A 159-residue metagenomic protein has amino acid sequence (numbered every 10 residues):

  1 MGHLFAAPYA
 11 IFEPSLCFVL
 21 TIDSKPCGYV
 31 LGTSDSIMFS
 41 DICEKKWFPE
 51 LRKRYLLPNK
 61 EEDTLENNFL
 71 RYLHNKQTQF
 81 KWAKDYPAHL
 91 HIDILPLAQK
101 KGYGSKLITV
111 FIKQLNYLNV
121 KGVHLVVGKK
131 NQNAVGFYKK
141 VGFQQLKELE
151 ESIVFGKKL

Functional and structural regions predicted by a protein language model:
M1-C17, D23: Active-site rim helix/loop that mediates acceptor-substrate recognition in acyltransferases
V19, H89-D93, V126: Conserved beta-strand segments that form the floor/walls of ligand-binding pockets within enzyme and binding domains
V19, K25-S34: Conserved beta-strand in the GNAT
I37, H124-V126, K139-K140, Q144-K157: Conserved catalytic-core motifs of GNAT/GCN5-like acyltransferases
I37-H91: Conserved acyl-donor/pantetheine-binding loop and adjacent beta-alpha core of acyl/acetyltransferases and related
Y86-A88, L115-G128: Conserved GNAT acetyl-CoA-binding A-motif
H91-I94, K100-Q114, G136-K140: Conserved acetyl-CoA-binding loop-helix of GNAT-fold acetyltransferases
G104, I108, N131-A134, E151-F155: Short glycine/proline-centered loop/turn elements that form peptide/ligand docking sites
